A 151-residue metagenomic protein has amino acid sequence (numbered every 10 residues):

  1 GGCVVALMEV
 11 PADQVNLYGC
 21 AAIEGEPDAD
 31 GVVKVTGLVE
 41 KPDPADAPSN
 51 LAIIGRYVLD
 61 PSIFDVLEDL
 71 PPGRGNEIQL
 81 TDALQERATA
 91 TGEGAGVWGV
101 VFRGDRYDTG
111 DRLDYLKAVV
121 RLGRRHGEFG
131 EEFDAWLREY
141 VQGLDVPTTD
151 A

Functional and structural regions predicted by a protein language model:
G1-R121, G127-A151: Unchanged
